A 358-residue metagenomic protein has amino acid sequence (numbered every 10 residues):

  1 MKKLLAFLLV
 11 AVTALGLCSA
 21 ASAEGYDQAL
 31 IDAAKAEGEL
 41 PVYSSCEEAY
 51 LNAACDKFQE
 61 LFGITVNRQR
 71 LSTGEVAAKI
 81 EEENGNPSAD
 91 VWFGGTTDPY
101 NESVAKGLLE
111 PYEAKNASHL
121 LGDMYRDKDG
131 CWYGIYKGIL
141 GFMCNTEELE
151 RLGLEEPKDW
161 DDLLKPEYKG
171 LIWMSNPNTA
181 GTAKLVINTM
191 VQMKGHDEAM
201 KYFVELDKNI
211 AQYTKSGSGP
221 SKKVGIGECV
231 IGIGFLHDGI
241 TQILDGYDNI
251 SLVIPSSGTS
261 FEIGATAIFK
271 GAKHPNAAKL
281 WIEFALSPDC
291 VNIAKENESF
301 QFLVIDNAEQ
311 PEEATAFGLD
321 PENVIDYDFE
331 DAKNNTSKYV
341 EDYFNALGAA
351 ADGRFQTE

Functional and structural regions predicted by a protein language model:
M1-E37, G353-E358: Short, low-complexity disordered leader/linker segments with a strong preference for bacterial N-terminal type II
S22-P41, Q59-E60, L164-G170: Immediate post-signal peptide segment of exported/extracytoplasmic ligand-binding proteins
P41-C55, N67-E83, P87-E228: Extracytoplasmic ligand-binding site segments that recognize negatively charged/polar headgroups
A54-F62: A short alpha-helix/helix-coil micro-patch that ends at or immediately precedes a cysteine
D98-E102, V230-N249: A ligand-binding cleft/hinge motif common to bilobed small-molecule-binding domains
G138, Y202-D207, Y213-T214, G246-K270: Periplasmic-binding protein-like
S260, G264-Y327: Mature extracytoplasmic/periplasmic domains
L319, N323-E358: Conserved C-terminal helix/tail region of periplasmic/extracytoplasmic solute-binding proteins
